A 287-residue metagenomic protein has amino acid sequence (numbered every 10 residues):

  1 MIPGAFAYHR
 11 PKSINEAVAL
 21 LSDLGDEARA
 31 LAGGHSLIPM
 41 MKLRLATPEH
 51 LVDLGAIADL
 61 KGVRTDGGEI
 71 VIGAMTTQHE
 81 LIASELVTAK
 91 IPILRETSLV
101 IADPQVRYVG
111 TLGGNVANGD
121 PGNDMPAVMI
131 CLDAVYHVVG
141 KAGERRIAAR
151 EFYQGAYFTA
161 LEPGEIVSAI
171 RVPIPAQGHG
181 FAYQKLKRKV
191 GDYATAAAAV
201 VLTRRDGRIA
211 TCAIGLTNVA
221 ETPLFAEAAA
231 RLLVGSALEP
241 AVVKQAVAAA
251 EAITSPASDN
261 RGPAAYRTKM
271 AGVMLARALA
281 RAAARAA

Functional and structural regions predicted by a protein language model:
M1-A287: C-terminal structural segment of proteins
